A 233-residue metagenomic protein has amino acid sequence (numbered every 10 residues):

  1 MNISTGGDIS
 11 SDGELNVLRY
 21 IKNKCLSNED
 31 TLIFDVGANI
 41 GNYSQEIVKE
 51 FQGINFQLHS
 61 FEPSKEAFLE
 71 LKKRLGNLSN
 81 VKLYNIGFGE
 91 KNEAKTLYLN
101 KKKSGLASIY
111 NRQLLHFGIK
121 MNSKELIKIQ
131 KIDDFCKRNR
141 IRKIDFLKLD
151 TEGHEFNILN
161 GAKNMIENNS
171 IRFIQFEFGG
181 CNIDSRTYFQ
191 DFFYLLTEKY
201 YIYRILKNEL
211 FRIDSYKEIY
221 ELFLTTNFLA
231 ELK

Functional and structural regions predicted by a protein language model:
M1-K233: Phosphate/nucleotide-binding beta-alpha loop and adjacent structural elements of enzyme active sites
